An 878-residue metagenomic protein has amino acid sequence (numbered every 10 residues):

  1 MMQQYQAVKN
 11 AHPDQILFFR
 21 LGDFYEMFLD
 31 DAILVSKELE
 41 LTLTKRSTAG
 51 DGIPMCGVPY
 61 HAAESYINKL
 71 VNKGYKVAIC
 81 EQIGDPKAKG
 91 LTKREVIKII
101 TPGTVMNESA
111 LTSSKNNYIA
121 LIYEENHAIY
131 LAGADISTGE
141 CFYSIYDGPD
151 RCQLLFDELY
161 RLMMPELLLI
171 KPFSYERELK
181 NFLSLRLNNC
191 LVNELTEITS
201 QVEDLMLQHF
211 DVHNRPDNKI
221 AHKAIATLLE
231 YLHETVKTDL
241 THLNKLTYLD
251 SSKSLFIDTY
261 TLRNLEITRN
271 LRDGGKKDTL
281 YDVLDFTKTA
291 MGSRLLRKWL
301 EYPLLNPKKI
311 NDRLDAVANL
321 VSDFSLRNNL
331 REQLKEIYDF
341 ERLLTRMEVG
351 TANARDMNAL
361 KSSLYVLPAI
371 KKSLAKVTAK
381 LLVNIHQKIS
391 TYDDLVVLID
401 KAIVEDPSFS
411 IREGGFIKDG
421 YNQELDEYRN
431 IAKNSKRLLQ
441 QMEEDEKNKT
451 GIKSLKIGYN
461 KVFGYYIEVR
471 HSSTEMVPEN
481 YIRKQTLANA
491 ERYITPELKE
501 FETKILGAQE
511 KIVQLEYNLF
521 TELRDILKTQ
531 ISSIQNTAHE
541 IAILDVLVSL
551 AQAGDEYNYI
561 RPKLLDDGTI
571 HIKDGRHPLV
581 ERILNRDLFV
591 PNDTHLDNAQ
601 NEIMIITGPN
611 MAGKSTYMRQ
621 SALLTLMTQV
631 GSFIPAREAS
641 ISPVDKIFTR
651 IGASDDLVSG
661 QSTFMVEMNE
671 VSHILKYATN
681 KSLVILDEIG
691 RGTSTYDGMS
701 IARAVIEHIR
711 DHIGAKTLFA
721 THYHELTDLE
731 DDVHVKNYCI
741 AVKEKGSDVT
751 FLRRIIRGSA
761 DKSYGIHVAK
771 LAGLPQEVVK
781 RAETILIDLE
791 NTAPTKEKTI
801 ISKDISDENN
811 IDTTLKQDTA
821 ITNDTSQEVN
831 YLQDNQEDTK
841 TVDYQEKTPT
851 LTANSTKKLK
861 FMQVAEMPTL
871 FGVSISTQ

Functional and structural regions predicted by a protein language model:
M1-N319, N328, K335, D339-T345 (+3 more regions): Charged catalytic and DNA/RNA-contacting regions of genome-maintenance and nucleic-acid-processing enzymes
H12-P13, V71-K73, S113-K115, E125-H127 (+12 more regions): Short flexible coil/turn linkers enriched for glycine and charged/polar residues that connect secondary-structure
L29-A32, N218, K288-T289, S293 (+3 more regions): ATPase nucleotide-binding head domains, primarily ABC-like/P-loop NTPase cores
C80, T104-L111, T378-L381, Q440-I452 (+4 more regions): Active-site phosphate-binding and catalytic loops of NTP-dependent enzymes
S200-D204, L271, S362-R437, Q441 (+2 more regions): Amphipathic heptad-repeat alpha-helical coiled-coil/stalk segments that mediate oligomerization, filament/stalk
V349, N353, S363-V366, D419-G420 (+2 more regions): Charged, surface-exposed helical/loop "interaction arms" that form contiguous linear patches used for dimerization
V404, L487, E491-D525: Extended, charged coiled-coil "arm/hinge" scaffolds of SMC/Rad50-like chromosome-maintenance ATPases and other large
